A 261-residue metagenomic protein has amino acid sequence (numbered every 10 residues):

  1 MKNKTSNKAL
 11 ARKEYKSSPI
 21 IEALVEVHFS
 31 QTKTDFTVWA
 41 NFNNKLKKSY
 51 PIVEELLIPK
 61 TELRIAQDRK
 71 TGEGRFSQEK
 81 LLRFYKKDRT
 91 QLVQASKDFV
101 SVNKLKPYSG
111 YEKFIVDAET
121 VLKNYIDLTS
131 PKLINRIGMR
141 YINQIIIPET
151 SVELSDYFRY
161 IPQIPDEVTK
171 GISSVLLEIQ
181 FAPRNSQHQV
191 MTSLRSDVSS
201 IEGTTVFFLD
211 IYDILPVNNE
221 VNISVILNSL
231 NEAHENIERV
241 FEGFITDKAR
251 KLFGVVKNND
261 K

Functional and structural regions predicted by a protein language model:
M1-A95, D260: N-terminal low-complexity, intrinsically disordered segments
L10-R12, S77-D88, L92, N103 (+1 more regions): Aromatic/basic-lined ligand-recognition segments that form π-stacking hydrophobic pockets flanked by Lys/Arg to engage
P19-E26, Q91-P107, I134-I142, G203-L215: Glycine-rich, often proline-containing surface loops adjacent to acidic residues and nearby aromatics that form
V38, F42, G110-D117, V121 (+4 more regions): Short amphipathic alpha-helical segments
K45, S49, D117, V121-L128 (+2 more regions): Conserved short hydrophobic interaction patches
R83-K123: Hydrophobic alpha-helical segments and helix pairs
E112-I147: Surface-exposed beta-loop interaction hotspot
T205-K261: Long, compositionally biased interface segments
